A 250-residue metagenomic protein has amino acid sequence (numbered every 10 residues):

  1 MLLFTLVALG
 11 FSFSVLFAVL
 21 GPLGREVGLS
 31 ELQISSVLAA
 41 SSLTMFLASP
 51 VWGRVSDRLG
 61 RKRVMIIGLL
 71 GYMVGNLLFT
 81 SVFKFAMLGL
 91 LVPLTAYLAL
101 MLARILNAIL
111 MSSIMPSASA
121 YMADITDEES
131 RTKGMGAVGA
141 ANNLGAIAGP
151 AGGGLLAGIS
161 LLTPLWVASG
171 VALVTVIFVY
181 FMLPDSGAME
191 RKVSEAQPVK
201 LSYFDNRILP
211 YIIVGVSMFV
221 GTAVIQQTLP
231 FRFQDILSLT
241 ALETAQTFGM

Functional and structural regions predicted by a protein language model:
M1-S42, L209-P210, F219-L237, E243-T244: Helix-loop boundary and gating motifs at the non-cytosolic
V7, G89-S113: Hydrophobic core of transmembrane alpha-helices in multi-pass small-molecule transporters, especially MFS/SLC-type
S42-P50, A146-I147: Residue-level signature of mid-helix packing/kink "hotspots" within the transmembrane helices of 12-pass Major
L70-P93: C-terminal ends and interior cores of transmembrane alpha-helices in multi-pass membrane transporters/permeases
A103-N142: Cytoplasmic helix-loop-helix junction between adjacent transmembrane helices in 12-TM secondary transporters
N142-Y180: Helix-loop-helix hairpin linking two adjacent transmembrane segments in secondary transporters
P184-V214: Juxtamembrane intracellular "pre-TM" segments in multi-pass secondary transporters
